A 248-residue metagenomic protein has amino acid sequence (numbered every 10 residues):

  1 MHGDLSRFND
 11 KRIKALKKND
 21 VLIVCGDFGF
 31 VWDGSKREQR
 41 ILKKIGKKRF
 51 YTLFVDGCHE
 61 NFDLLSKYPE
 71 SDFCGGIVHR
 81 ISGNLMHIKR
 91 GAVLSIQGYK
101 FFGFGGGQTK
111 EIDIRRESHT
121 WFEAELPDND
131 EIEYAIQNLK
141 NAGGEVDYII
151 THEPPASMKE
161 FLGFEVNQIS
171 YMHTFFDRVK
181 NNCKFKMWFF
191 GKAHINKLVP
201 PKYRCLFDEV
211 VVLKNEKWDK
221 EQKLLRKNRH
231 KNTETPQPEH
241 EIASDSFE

Functional and structural regions predicted by a protein language model:
M1-H2, F28-G29, C58-N61, G107-Q108 (+2 more regions): Catalytic metal-binding/acid-base residues of hydrolase active sites
G3-I96, E165, F175-F176, N181 (+1 more regions): Core catalytic region of metal-dependent phosphoesterases/phosphodiesterases, especially metallo-beta-lactamase-like
V21-C25, Y148-H152, F189: Structural motif
Y51-V55, S71-G75, H79-G83, A156-L224: Conserved beta-sheet core of the metallophosphoesterase superfamily
G76, G83, Q97-V166: Active-site-proximal loop/helix segment associated with metal-binding centers of metalloenzymes
H230, Q237-H240: Low-complexity, intrinsically disordered or signal/transmembrane-proximal segments
